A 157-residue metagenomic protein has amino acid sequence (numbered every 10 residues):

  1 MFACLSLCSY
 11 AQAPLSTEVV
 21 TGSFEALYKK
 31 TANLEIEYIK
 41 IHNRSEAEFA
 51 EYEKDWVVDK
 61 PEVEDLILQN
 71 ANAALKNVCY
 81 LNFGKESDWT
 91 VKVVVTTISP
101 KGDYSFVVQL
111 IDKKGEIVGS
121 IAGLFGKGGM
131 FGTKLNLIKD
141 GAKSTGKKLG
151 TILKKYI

Functional and structural regions predicted by a protein language model:
F2-Y10: Hydrophobic h-region of N-terminal signal peptides that target proteins for export in Gram-negative bacteria
C8, I39-I41, I98, K113: Generic structural motif
A11-D65, I121, K154-I157: A structural "domain/chain start" motif
A13-S16, A74-N136: Surface-exposed short loop/turn segments
E48-V57, K114-Y156: Short secondary-structure boundary motifs at beta->alpha junctions and helix caps
E62, L66, D88-T90, D140: Short, well-structured alpha-helical interface segments that form or flank functional binding sites
L68-K76, G150-I157: Sec-exported extracytoplasmic/periplasmic mature domains
